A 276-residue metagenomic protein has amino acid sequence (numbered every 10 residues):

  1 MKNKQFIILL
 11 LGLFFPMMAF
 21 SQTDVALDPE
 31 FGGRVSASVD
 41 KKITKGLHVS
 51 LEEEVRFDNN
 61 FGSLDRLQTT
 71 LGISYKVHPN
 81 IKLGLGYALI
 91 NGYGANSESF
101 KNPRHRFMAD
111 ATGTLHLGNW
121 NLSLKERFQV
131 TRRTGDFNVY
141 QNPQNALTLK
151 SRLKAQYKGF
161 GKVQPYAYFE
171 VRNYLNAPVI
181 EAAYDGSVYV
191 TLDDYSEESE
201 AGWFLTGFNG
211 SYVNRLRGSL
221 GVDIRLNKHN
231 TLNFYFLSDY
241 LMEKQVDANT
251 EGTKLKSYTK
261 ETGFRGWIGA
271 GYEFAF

Functional and structural regions predicted by a protein language model:
M1-A26, Y272, F276: Bacterial Sec-dependent N-terminal signal peptides
Q22-P29, L47-F61, R66, K82-N96 (+3 more regions): Transmembrane beta-strand segments that form the barrel wall of outer-membrane beta-barrel proteins
P29-G33, D65-L67, P103-F107, Q141-L149 (+2 more regions): Residues that define the transmembrane beta-barrel architecture of outer-membrane proteins
A37, T70-L71, A109-A111, S151-L153 (+2 more regions): Membrane-embedded beta-strands of outer-membrane beta-barrel proteins, especially the hydrophobic/small aromatic
I43-L51, N80-L85, G118-L122, G161-P165 (+1 more regions): Repeated loop/turn-to-beta-strand initiation elements of outer-membrane beta-barrel proteins
N59-N60, G84-A146, E170-N173, Y240-Q245: Outer-membrane beta-barrel translocator/channel fold
A111-H116, I224, T262-F276: Outer-membrane beta-barrel "beta-signal"
E126-T253, F274-F276: Outer-membrane beta-barrel transmembrane domain signature
